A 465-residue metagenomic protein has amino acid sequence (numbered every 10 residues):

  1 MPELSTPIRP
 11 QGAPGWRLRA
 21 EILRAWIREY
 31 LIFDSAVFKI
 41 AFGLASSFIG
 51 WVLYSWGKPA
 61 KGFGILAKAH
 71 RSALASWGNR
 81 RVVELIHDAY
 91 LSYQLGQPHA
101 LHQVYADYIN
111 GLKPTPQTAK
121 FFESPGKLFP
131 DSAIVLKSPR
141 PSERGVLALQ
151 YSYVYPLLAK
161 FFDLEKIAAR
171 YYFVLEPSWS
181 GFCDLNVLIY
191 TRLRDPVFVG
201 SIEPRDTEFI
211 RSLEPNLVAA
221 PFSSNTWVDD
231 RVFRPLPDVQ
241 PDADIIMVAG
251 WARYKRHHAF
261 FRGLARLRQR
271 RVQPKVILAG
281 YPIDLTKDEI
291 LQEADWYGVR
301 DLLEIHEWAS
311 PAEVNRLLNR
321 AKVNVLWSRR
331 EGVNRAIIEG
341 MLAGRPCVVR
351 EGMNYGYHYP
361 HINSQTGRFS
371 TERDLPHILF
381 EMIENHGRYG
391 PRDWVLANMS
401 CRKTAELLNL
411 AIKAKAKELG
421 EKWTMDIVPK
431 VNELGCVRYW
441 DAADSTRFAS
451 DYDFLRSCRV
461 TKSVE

Functional and structural regions predicted by a protein language model:
P2-A168, E406, K462-E465: N-terminal pre-catalytic "stem/leader" segment of glycosyltransferase-like enzymes
R234-K255, F261-L264, R268: Conserved donor-binding/catalytic core segment of Leloir-type glycosyltransferases
D288-A309: Nucleotide-activated donor-binding/catalytic signature segment of Leloir-type glycosyltransferases, i.e., the conserved
R316-A321: Short alpha-helical donor nucleotide-sugar binding micro-motif in glycosyltransferases
R329: Aromatic "clamp/platform" in nucleotide-sugar-dependent glycosyltransferases that forms part of the donor/acceptor
P346-G352: Short hydrophobic beta-strand element within catalytic cores of glycosyltransferases and related nucleotide-activated
Y357-E381: Change "using UDP/GDP/dTDP sugars" to "using nucleotide sugars
I383-D444: A charged, aromatic-enriched C-terminal amphipathic alpha-helix characteristic of glycosyltransferases across folds
